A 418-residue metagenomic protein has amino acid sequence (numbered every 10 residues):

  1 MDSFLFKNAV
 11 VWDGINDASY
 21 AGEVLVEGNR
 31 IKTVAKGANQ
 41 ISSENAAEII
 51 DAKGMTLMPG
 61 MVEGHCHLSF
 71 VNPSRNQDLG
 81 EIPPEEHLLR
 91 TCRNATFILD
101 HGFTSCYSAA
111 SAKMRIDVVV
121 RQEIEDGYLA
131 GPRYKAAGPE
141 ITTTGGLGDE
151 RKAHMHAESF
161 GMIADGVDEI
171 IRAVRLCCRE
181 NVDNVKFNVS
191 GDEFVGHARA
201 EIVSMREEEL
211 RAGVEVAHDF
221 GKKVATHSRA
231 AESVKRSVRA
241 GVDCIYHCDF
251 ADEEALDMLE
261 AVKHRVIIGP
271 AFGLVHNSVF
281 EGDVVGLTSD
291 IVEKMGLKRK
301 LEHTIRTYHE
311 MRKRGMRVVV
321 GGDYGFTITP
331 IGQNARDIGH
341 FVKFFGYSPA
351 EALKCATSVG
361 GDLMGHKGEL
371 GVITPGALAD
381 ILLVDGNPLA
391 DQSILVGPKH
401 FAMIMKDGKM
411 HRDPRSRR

Functional and structural regions predicted by a protein language model:
M1-S43, L57, P388-L395, K409-M410: N-terminal metal-binding scaffold of metallo-dependent hydrolase/deaminase domains
A9-W12, A356-S358, P375-R418: C-terminal cap of metal-dependent C-N hydrolases
M55-Q122, D126, T144, E208 (+1 more regions): Metal-associated gating/positioning segment near the N- to mid-region
N72-R75, V118, G146, V195-G196 (+5 more regions): Histidine/acidic-residue-rich catalytic or RNA/ligand-binding cores of hydrolases and nuclease-related proteins
N76-L89, R151-R172, K223-A225: Active-site mouth loops of central-metabolism enzymes
T91-V120, A130-E140, V182-V195, K222-K223 (+3 more regions): Divalent metal-dependent hydrolysis catalytic cores, especially in the metallo-beta-lactamase
V189-E302, V319-F326, F345-Y347, D362-M364 (+2 more regions): Active-site core of metal-dependent hydrolases
D219, D290, E302-P388: His/Asp/Glu-enriched, well-ordered alpha-helical/loop segment that forms or immediately abuts the divalent-metal
